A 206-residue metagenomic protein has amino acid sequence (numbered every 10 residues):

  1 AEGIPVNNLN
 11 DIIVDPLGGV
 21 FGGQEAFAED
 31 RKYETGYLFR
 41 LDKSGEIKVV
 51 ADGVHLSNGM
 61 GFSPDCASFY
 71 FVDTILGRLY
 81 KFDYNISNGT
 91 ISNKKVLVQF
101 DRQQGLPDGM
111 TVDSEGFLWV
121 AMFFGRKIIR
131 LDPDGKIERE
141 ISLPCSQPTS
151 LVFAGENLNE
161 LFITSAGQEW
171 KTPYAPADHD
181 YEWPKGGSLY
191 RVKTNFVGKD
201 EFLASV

Functional and structural regions predicted by a protein language model:
A1-G3, G45-D52, N93-F100, K136-I141: A short beta-strand motif characteristic of beta-propeller blades
E2-V20, T35-Y37, V50-S68, F100-F117 (+2 more regions): Beta-rich, blade/repeat-based domains predominating in secreted/periplasmic proteins but also intracellular
V20-D30, F69-L76, L118-F123, E160-E169: Conserved beta-strand positions in repeat-built beta-propeller and related beta-rich domains
Y33-T35, L76, I91, G125 (+1 more regions): A detector of repeated loop/turn-to-beta-strand junctions in beta-rich toroidal repeat architectures
G36-F39, R78-Y80, K127-I129, S188-Y190: A short loop-to-beta-strand structural motif that recurs across blades of beta-propeller domains
F39-K48, I129-E140, S146-Q147, G155 (+2 more regions): Flexible "stalk/tail and boundary" regions
F82-T90, K193-K199: Short loop/turn segments immediately following beta-strands, especially the blade-tip and inter-blade linker loops
V152-V206: Blade-level signature of beta-propeller repeat domains, shared across WD40, Kelch, NHL, RCC1 and BNR/Asp-box propellers
